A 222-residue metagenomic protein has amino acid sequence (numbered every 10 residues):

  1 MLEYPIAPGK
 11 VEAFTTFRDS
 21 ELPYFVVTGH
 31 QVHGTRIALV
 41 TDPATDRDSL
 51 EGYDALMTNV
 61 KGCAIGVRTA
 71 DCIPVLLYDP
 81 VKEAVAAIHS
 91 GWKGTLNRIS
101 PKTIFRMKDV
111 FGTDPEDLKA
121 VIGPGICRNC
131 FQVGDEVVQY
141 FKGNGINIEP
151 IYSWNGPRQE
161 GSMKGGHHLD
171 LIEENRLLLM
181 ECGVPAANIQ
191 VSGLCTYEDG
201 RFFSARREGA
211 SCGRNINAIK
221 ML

Functional and structural regions predicted by a protein language model:
M1-L222: Active-site microenvironment for binding and transforming phosphate-containing groups
